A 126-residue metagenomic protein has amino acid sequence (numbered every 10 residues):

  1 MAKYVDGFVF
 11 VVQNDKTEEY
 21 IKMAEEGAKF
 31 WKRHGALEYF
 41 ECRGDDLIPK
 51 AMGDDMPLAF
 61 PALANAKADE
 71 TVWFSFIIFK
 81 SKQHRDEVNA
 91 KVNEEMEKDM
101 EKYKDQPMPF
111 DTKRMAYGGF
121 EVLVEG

Functional and structural regions predicted by a protein language model:
M1-K29: Long, hydrophobic N-terminal alpha-helical segment
V5-V12, A51-V92, G118: Short, well-ordered beta-strand segments in beta-rich or mixed alpha/beta enzyme and ligand-binding folds
D15-T17, H84, V124: Generic "edge-of-domain/loop-turn" microfeature
E18, F30, R85, E95-K98: Generic macromolecular interface patches on structured domains
E19-L37, V72-K80: Generic detector of contiguous secondary-structure segments
I21-G27, V88-E95: Short amphipathic alpha-helices in soluble, non-transmembrane regions that often serve as interface/regulatory elements
K32, L37-A64, A68, K98-G126: Glycine-rich beta-strand-turn "strand-cap" elements at beta-sheet edges
